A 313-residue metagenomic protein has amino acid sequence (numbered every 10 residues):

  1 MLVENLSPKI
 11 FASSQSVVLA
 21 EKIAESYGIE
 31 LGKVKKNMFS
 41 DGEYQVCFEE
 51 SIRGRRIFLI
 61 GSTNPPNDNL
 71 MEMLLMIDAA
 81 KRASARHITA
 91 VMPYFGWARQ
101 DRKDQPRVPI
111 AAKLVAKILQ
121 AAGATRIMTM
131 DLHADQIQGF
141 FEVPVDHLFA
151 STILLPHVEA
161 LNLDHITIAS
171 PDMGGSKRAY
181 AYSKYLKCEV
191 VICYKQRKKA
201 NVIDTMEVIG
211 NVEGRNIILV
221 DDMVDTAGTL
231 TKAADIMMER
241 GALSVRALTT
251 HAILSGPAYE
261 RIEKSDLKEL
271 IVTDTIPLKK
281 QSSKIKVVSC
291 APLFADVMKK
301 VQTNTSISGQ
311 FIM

Functional and structural regions predicted by a protein language model:
M1-M313: PRPP-associated nucleotide enzymes
